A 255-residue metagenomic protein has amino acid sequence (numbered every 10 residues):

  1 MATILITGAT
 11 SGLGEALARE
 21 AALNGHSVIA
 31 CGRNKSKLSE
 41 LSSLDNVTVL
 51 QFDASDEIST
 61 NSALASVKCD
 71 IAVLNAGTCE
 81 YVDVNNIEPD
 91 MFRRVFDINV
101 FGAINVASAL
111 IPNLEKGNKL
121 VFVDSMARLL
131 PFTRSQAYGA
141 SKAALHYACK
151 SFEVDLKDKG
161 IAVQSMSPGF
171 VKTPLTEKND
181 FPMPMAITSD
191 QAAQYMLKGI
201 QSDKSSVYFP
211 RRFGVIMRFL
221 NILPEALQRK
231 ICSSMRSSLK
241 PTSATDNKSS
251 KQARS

Functional and structural regions predicted by a protein language model:
T10-S11: Conserved glycine-rich cofactor-binding loop
L44-I58: Rossmann-fold cofactor-recognition segment
A76-Y81: Conserved NAD(P)H cofactor-binding loop of Rossmann-fold oxidoreductase domains
D83-V84, E88-R94: Substrate-binding pocket helix/loop in short-chain dehydrogenase/reductase
A107, S141: Active-site helix of classical SDR
S125: Residue(s) in the substrate-gating loop at a strand-loop-helix junction that position the organic substrate next
S165, F181-R218: C-terminal helical subdomain
